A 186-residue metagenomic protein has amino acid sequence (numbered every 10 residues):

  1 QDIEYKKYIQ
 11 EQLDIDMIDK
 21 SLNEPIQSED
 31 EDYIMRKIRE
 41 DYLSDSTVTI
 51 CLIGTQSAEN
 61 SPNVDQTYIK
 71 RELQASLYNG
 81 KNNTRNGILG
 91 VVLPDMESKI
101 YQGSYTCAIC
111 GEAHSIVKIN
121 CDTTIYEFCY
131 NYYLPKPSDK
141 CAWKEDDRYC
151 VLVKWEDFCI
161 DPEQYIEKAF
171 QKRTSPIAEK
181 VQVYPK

Functional and structural regions predicted by a protein language model:
Q1-V48, K154-K186: Conserved N-terminal substructure of TIR/SEFIR domains
D2-E4, P25, T55-N60, M96-S98: Short acidic, S/G/P-rich loop/turn micro-motifs used as interaction or catalytic elements
Q10-D14, Q74, Y78-K81: Short, surface-exposed basic-aromatic patches at helix termini and helix-loop junctions that form
K20, T47-Q56, V92-D95: Short loop/turn segments at strand-loop or loop-helix junctions that form parts of catalytic or ligand-binding pockets
K37, D41, D45, I53 (+2 more regions): Conserved, well-structured beta-alpha core segment at the onset of a catalytic domain
Q56, G80-K99: Short beta-alpha junction loops
S57-N79: Conserved TIR/SEFIR loop-to-helix hotspot centered on a Trp-containing motif with a nearby acidic residue
S98-K186: C-terminal interaction surface of TIR/SEFIR-family domains
